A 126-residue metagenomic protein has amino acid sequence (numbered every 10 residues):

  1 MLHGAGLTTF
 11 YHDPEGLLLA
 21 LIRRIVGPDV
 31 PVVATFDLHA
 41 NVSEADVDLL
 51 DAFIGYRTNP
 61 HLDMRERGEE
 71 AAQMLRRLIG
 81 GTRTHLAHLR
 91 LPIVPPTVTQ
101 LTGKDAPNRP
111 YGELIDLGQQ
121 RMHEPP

Functional and structural regions predicted by a protein language model:
M1-G81: Active-site histidine-anchored catalytic micro-motif
G80-P126: Accessory alpha-helical/coil subdomains and C-terminal extensions that flank or cap enzyme catalytic cores
